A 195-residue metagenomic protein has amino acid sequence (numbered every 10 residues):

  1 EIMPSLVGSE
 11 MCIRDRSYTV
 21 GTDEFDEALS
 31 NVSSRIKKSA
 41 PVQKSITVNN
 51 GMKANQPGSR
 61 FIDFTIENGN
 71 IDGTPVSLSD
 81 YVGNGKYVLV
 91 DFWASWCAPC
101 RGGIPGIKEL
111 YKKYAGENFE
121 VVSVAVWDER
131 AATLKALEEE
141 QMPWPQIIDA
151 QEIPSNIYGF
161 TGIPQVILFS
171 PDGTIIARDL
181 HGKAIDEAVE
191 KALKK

Functional and structural regions predicted by a protein language model:
E1-G8, C12-I13: Single conserved hydrophobic/aromatic residue that forms the stacking wall/gate of nucleotide- or nucleobase-binding
F25-R60, F64-I66: Long amphipathic alpha-helical scaffold segments
T65-V88, I157: A short beta-strand-turn-helix
K86, D91-C97, V126: Aromatic-flanked redox-active Cys/Sec active sites in thiol-based oxidoreductases, especially the WC-centered
L89-V90, V121, V166: Hydrophobic beta-strand anchors of alpha/beta hydrolase catalytic cores
F92-E109: Conserved redox-active cysteine motifs that mediate thiol-disulfide chemistry, especially di-cysteine Cys-X(1-2)-Cys
E109-I163: Conserved segment of the thioredoxin-like fold in thiol-based oxidoreductases
E138-M142, D149-L193: Thiol/disulfide oxidoreductase modules built on the thioredoxin-like
